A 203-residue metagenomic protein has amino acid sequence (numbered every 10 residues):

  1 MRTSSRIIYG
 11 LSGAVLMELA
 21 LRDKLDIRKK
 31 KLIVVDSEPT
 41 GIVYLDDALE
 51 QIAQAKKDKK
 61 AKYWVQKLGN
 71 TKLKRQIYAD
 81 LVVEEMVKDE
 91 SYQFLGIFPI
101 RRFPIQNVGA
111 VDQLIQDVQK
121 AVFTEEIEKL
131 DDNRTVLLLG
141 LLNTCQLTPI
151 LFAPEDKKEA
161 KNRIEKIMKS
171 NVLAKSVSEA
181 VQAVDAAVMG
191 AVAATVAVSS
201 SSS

Functional and structural regions predicted by a protein language model:
M1-V15, L21-K24, V34-S203: Acidic, Ser/Thr/Pro-rich intrinsically disordered cytosolic tails and loops of eukaryotic transmembrane proteins
